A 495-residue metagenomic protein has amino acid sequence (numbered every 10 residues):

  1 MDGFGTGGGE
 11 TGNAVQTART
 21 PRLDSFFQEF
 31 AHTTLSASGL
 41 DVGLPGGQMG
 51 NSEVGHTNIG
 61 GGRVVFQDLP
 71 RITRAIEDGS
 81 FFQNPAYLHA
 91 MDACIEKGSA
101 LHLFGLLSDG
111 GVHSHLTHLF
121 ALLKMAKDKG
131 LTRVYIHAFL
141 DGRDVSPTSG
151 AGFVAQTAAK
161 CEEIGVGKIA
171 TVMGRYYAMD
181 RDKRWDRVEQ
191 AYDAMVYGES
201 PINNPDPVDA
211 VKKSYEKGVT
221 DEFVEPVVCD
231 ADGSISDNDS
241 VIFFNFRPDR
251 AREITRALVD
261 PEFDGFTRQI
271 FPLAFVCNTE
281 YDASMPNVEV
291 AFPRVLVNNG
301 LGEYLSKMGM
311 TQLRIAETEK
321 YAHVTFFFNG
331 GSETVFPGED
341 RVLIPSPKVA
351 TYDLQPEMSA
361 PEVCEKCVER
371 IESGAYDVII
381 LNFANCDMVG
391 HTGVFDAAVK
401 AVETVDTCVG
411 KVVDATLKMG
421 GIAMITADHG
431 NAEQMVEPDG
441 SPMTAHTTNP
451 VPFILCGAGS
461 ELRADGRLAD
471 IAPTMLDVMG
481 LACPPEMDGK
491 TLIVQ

Functional and structural regions predicted by a protein language model:
M1-Q495: Feature captures the catalytic ectodomains and active-site-proximal regions of enzymes that hydrolyze or transfer
